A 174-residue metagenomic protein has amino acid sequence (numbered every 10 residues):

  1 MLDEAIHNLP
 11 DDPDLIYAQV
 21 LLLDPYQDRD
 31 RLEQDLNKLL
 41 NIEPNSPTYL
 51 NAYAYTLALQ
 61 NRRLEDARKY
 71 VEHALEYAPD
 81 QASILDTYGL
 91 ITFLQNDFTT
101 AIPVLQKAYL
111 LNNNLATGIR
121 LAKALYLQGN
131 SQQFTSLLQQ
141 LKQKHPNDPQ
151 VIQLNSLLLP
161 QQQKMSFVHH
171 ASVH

Functional and structural regions predicted by a protein language model:
M1-H174: Alpha-solenoid helical repeat scaffolds
